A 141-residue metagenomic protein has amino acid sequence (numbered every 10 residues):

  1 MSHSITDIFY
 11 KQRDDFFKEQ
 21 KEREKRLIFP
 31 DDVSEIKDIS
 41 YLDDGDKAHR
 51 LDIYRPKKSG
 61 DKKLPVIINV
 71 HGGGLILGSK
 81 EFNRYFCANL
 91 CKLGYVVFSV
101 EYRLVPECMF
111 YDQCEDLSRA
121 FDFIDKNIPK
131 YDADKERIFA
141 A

Functional and structural regions predicted by a protein language model:
Y10-K62: N-terminal cap/lid segment of alpha/beta-hydrolase-fold proteins
K57, G73, V96, E101-V105: Short beta-to-alpha linker loops that shape the active-site pocket of alpha/beta-hydrolase fold enzymes
K62-G73: Short beta-strand element of the alpha/beta-hydrolase
I76-C87, E107, Y111: The serine-hydrolase catalytic nucleophile loop
E81-S99: Short amphipathic alpha-helix adjacent to the substrate-entry channel of hydrolases
A88, S118-D125, P129: Core alpha-helical elements of the protein kinase catalytic domain, predominantly the helix directly N-terminal
C114: Helix-loop module immediately N-terminal to the HCX5R catalytic loop in PTP-like cysteine phosphatase domains
D125-A141: Gly/Ser-rich "nucleophile elbow"/oxyanion-hole loop immediately N-terminal to the catalytic nucleophile in hydrolases
